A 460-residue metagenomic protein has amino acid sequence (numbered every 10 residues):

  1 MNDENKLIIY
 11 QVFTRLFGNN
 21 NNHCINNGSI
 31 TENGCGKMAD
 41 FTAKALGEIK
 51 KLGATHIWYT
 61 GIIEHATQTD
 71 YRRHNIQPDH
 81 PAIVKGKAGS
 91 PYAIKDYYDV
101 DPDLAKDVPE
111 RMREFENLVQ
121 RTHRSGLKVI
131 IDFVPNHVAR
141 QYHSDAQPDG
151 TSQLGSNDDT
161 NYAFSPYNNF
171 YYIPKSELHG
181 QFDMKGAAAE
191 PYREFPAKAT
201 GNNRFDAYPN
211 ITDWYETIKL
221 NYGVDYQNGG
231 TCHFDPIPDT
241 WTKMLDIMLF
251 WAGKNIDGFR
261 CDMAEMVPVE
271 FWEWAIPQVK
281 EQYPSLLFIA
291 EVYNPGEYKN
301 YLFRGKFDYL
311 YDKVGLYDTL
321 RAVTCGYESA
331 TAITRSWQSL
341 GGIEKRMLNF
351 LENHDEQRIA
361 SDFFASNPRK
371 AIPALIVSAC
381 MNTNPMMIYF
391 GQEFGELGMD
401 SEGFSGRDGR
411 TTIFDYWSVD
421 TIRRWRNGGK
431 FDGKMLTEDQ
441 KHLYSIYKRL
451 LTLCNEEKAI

Functional and structural regions predicted by a protein language model:
M1-K128, N136-Q147, T151-N161, M184 (+1 more regions): N-terminal structural segment of carbohydrate-active enzymes
E4, N20, T67, A82 (+3 more regions): Loop/helix patches that line or flank the sugar-binding groove of alpha-linked glycan CAZymes
I8-Q11, I57-Y59, V129-I131, F259 (+4 more regions): Hydrophobic faces of well-ordered beta-strands that scaffold small-molecule active sites in alpha/beta enzyme cores
V12, I49, Y59, Y97 (+9 more regions): Conserved, mostly hydrophobic/aromatic
G18-D40, P91-M112, E216-T240, I256-M266 (+3 more regions): The substrate-binding groove and active-site-proximal loops of carbohydrate-active enzymes, especially glycoside
H65-I94, P135-W214, F303-D312, G398-D415: Aromatic- and acidic-residue-enriched segments that line the glycan-binding/catalytic groove of carbohydrate-active
D149, Y172-K175, D235, A275-E281 (+2 more regions): Extended substrate-binding grooves/exosites of carbohydrate-active enzymes
A207-Y298: Active-site neighborhood of glycoside hydrolase catalytic domains
